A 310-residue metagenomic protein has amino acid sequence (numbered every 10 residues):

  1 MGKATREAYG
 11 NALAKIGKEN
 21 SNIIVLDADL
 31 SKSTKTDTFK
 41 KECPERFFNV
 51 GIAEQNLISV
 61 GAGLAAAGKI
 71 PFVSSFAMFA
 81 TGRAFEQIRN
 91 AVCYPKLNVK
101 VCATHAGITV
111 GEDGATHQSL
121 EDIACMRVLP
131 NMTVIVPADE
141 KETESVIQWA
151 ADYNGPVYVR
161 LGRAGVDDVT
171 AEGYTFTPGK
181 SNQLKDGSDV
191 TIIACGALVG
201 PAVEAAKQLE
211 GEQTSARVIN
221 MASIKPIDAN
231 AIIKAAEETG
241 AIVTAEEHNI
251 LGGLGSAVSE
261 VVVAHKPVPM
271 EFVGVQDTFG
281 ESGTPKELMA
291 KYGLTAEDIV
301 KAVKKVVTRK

Functional and structural regions predicted by a protein language model:
M1-R160, G165: Thiamine diphosphate
R6-E7, E19-N22, L30-D37, K41 (+2 more regions): Thiamine diphosphate
